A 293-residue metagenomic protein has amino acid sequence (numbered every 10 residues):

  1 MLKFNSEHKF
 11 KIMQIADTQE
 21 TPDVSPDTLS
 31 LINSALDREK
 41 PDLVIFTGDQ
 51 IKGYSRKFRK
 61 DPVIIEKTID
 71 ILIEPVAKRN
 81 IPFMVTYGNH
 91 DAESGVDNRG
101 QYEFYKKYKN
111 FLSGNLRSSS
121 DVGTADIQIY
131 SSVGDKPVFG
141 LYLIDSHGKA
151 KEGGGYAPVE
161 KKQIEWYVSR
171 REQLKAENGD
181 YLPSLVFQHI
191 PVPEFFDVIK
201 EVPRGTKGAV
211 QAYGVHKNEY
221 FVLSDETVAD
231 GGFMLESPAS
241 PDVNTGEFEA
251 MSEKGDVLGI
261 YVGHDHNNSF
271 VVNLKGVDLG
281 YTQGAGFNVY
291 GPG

Functional and structural regions predicted by a protein language model:
M1-I71: N-terminal active-site segment of His-dependent metallophosphoesterases
H8-K11, E39-V44, A77-M84, P137-F139 (+3 more regions): Loop/turn elements at helix/coil->beta-strand transitions in domains of secreted/extracellular proteins
K9-Q19, V138-G148, F187, V277-G284: Active-site-proximal beta-strand elements of phosphoester/diester hydrolases
D17, I32, V44, D49 (+6 more regions): Divalent metal-coordination and catalytic microenvironments
T21-D23, K52-S55, V85-D97, K149-E152 (+4 more regions): Active-site environment of divalent metal-dependent phosphoester hydrolases
L43, K200-A239: A solvent-exposed, charged loop/short amphipathic helix patch at secondary-structure junctions
P62, E66-D180, G205-A212, L279: Extended active-site neighborhood of metal-dependent phosphoesterases/phosphodiesterases
F221-G293: Conserved beta-sheet core of the metallophosphoesterase superfamily
